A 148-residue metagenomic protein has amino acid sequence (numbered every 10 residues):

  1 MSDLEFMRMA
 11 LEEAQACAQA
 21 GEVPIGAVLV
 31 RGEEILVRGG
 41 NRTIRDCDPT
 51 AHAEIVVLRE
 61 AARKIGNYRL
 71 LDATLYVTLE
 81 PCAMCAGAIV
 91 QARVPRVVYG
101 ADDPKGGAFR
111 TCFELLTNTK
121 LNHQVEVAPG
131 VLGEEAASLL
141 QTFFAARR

Functional and structural regions predicted by a protein language model:
M1-C17, G32, M84-R148: Zinc-dependent deaminase
A10, A14-C17, A27, V37 (+3 more regions): Small-residue (primarily alanine) positions within well-ordered alpha-helices, especially packing/interaction faces
G21-I25, L71: Short, basic and Ser/Thr-rich N-terminal targeting/leader segments
I25-E33: Short beta-strand scaffold segments in enzyme catalytic cores
R31-G32, R59, L71: A cytosolic small-molecule/anion-sensing beta-strand core signal
L36-T43: Short beta->alpha transition motifs characteristic of CBS
R45-I55: A short, polar/charged loop-to-alpha-helix boundary motif
N67-L79: Immediate flanking context of iron-sulfur cluster ligation sites
